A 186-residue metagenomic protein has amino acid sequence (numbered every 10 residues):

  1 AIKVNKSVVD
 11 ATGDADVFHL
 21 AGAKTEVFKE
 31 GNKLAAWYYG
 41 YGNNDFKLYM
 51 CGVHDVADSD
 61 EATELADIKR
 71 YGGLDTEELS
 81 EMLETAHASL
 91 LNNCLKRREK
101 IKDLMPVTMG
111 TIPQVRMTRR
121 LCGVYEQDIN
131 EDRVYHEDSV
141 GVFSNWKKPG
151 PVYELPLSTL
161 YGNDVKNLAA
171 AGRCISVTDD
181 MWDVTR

Functional and structural regions predicted by a protein language model:
A1-S7, A11-T185: Flavin (FAD/FMN)-binding glycine-rich loop and adjacent Rossmann-like elements that form
